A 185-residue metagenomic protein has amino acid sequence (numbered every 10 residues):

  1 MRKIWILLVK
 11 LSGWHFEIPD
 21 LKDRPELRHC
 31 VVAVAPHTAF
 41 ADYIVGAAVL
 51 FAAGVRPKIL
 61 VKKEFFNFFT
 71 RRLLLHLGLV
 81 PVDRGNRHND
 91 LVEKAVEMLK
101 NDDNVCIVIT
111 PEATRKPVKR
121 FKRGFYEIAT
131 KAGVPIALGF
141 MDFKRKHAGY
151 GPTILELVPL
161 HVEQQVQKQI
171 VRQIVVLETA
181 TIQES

Functional and structural regions predicted by a protein language model:
M1-E17, I182-Q183: N-terminal membrane-anchoring alpha-helices
W14-Q173, I182: Soluble catalytic domains of membrane acyltransferases
L177-S185: Alpha-helical transmembrane segments and their immediate juxtamembrane flanks in integral membrane proteins
